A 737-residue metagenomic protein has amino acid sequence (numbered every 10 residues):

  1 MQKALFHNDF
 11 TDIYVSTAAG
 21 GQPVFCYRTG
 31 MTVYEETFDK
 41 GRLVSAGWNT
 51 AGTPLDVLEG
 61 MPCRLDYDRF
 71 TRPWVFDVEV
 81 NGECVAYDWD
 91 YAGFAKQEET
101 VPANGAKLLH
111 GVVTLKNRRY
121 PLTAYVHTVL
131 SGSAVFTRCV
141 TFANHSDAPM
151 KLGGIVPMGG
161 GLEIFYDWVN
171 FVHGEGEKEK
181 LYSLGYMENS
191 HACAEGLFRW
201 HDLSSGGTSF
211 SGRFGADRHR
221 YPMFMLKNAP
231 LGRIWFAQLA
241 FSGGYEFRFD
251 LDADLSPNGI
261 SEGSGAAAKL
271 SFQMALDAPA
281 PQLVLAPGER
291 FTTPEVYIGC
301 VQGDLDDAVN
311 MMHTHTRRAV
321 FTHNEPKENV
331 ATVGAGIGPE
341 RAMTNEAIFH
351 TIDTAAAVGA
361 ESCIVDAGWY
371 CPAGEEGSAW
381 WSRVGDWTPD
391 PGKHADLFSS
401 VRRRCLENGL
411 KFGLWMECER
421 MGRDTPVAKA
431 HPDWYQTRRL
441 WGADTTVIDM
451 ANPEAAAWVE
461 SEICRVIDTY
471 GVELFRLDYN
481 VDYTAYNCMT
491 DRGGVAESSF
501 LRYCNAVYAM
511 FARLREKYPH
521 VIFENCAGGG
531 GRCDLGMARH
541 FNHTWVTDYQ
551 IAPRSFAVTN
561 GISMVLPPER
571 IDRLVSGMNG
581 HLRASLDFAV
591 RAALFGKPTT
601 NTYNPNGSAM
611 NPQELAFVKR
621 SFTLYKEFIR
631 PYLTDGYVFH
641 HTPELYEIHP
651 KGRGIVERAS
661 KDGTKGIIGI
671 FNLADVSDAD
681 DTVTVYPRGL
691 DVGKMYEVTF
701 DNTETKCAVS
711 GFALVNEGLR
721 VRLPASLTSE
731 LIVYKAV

Functional and structural regions predicted by a protein language model:
Q2-G263, P279, M695-T703: Polysaccharide-binding surfaces and accessory modules of carbohydrate-active proteins
P23-Y34, G41, W48-A51, D56 (+3 more regions): Active-site-proximal substrate-binding groove within the catalytic cores of carbohydrate-active enzymes
A86-W89, N104, L283-Q302, L727-K735: Short Pro-Gly-centered flexible turn/kink motifs
V140-F142, C371, C405, E454-H543 (+3 more regions): Active-site and adjacent substrate-binding regions of carbohydrate-active enzymes
P149, P257, G265-T316: Extended acidic/polar, glycine-enriched regions that form or flank non-catalytic beta-rich accessory modules
G259-M274, F700-R720: Solvent-exposed beta-strand/loop surfaces of large extracellular or lumenal domains
N329-C464, L474, T484: Aromatic-lined carbohydrate-binding/catalytic grooves of carbohydrate-active enzymes
V709-V737: C-terminal beta-strand-rich structural cap/linker in extracellular carbohydrate-active enzymes
